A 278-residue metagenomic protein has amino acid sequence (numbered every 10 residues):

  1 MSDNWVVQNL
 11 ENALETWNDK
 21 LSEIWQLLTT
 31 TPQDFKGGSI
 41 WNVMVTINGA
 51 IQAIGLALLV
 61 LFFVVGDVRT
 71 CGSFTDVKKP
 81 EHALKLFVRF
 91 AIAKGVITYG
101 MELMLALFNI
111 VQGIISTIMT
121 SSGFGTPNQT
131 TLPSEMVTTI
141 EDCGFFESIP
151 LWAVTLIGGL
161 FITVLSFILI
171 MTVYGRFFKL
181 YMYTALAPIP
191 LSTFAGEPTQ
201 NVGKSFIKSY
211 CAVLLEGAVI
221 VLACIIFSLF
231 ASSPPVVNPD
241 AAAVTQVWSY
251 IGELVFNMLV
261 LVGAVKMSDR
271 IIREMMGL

Functional and structural regions predicted by a protein language model:
M1-L58: Binding/recognition "hotspot" determinant
S2-L10, P80-G100, G203-V213, S268: Alpha-helical transmembrane segments and their helix-start/interface "positive-inside/aromatic belt" motifs in integral
V43-A50, K79-F87, S148, W152 (+9 more regions): Hydrophobic, aromatic-rich alpha-helical transmembrane segments and their membrane-interface anchor motifs
A53-V65, I157, F161-T163, L180: Hydrophobic alpha-helical transmembrane segments
L58, F62, L86, F90 (+5 more regions): Alpha-helical transmembrane spans of integral membrane proteins, capturing the lipid-embedded, hydrophobic core of TM
L58-K94, L186-Q200: Hydrophobic transmembrane alpha-helix segments characteristic of membrane transport and insertion machinery
K94-L186, C224-G277: Non-cytosolic segments of integral membrane proteins
L191-K208, D240, I271-M275: Alpha-helical transmembrane segments
